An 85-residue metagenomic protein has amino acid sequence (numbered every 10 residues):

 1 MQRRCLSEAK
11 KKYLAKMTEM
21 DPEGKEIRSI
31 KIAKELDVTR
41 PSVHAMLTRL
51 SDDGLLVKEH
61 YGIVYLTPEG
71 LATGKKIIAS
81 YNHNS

Functional and structural regions predicted by a protein language model:
M1-A15, A79: Short alpha-helical segments that sit at the start of domains
E23-A33: Short acidic, hydrophobic short linear motifs in intrinsically disordered regions
P41-H44: Key DNA-contact positions within bacterial/archaeal DNA-binding proteins
L47-T48: Short, hydrophobic-biased segments on the C-terminal half of alpha helices that form "recognition helices"
S51-E59: A short, conserved structural fragment
G62-I78: Basic, amphipathic "hinge/linker" alpha-helix immediately C-terminal to the N-terminal HTH DNA-binding motif
N82-S85: Amphipathic alpha-helical dimerization/coiled-coil segments that flank or bridge DNA-binding/regulatory modules
